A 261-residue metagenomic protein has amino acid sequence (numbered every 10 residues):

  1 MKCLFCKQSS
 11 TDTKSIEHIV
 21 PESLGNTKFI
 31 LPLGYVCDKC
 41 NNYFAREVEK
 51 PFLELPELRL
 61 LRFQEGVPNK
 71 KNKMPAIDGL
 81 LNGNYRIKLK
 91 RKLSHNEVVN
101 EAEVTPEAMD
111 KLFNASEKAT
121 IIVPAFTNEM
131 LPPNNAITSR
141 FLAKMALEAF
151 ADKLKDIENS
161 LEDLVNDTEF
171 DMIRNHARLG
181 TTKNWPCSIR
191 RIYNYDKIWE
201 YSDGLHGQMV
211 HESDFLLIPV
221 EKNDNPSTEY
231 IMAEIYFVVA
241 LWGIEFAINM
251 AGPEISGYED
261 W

Functional and structural regions predicted by a protein language model:
M1, L31-P32: Flanking scaffold residues of small Cys/His-coordinated metal-binding clusters
K2, S15, V36: The −1 position to Zn-ligating cysteines in a subset of zinc-ribbon hairpins
L4-K7, D38: Cys/His/Pro-rich metal-binding microdomains
Q8-I30: Histidine-centered nuclease catalytic patch
L33-D38, N42, V67-L80: Short Fe-S-cluster ligation motifs
L33-L61: Short Cys/His-centered divalent metal-binding micro-motifs
I77-D110: Short flanking/linker segments adjacent to small metal-binding domains or redox-active Cys/His motifs
E107-W261: C-terminal, charged low-complexity interaction regions
